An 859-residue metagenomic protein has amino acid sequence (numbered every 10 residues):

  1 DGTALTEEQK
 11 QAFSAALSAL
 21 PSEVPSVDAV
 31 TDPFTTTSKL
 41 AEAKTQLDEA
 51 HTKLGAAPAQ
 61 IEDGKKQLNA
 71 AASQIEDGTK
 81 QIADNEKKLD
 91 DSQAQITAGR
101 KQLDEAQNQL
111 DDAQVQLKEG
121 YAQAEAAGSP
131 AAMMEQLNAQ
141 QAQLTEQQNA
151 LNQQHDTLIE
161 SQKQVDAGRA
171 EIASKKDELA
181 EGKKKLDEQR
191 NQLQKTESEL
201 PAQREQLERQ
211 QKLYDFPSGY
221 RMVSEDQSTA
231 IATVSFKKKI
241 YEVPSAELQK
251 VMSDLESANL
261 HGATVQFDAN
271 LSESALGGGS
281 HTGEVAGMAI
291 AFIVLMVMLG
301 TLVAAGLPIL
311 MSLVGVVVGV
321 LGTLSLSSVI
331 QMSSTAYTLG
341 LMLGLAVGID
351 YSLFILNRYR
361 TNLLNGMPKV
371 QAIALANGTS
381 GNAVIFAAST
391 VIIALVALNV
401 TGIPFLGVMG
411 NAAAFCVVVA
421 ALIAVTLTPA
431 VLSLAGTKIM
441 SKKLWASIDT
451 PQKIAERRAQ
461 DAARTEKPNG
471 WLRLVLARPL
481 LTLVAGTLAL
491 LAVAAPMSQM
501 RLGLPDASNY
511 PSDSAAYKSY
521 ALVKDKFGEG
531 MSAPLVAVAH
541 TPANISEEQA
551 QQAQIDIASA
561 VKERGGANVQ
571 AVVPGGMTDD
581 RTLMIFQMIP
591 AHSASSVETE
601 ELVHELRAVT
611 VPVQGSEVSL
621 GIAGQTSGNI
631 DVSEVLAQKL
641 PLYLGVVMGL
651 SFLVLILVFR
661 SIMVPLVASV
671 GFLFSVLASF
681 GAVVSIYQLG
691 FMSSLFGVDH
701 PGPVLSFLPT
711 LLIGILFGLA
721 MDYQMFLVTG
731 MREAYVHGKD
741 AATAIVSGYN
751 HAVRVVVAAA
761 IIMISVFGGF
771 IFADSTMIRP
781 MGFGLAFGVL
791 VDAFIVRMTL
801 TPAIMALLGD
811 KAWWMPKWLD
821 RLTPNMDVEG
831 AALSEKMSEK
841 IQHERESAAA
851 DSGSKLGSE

Functional and structural regions predicted by a protein language model:
D1, T233, I355-N357, A537 (+1 more regions): Short beta-strands and strand-loop turn motifs
D1-G2, L47, L117, N399 (+2 more regions): Proteins with a high burden of low-complexity, intrinsically disordered sequence enriched in S/T/G/P/A and R, requiring
T3-G55, A59-N69, S73-E76, K80-A83 (+8 more regions): Structured non-transmembrane domains adjacent to transmembrane bundles in polytopic membrane proteins
K238-L502, G615, Q625-E859: Membrane-embedded transmembrane helical bundles of large multi-pass transporters/channels
